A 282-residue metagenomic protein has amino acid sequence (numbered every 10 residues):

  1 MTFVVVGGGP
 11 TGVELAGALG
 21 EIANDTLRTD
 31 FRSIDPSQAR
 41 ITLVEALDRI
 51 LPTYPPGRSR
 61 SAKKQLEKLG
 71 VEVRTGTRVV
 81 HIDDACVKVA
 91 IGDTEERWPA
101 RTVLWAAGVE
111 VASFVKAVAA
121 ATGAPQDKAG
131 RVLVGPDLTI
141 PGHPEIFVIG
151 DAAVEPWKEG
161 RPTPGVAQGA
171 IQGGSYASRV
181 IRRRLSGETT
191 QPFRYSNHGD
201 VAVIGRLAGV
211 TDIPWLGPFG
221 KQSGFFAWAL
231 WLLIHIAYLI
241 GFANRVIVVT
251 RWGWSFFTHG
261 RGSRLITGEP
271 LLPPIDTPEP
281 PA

Functional and structural regions predicted by a protein language model:
M1-V6, L27, D93, L104: FAD-binding core/adjacent interface of flavoenzyme oxidoreductases
T2-F3, L15-V80: Rossmann-like dinucleotide-binding cores of NAD(P)H-dependent redox enzymes
G8, A46, D151, R206: Cofactor-binding loop segments of dinucleotide-utilizing enzymes, especially the Rossmann-like FAD- and NAD(P)+-binding
T11: Hydrophobic/small residue at the entry helix of a nucleotide-binding pocket
G57-V115: Acidic, glycine-rich loop-and-beta core segments that form the ion-binding/anion-interacting portion of active sites
C86, R97-Q172: FAD-site-proximal beta/loop scaffold in flavoenzymes
R179-A282: C-terminal, flexible cofactor-proximal segment of oxidoreductases
